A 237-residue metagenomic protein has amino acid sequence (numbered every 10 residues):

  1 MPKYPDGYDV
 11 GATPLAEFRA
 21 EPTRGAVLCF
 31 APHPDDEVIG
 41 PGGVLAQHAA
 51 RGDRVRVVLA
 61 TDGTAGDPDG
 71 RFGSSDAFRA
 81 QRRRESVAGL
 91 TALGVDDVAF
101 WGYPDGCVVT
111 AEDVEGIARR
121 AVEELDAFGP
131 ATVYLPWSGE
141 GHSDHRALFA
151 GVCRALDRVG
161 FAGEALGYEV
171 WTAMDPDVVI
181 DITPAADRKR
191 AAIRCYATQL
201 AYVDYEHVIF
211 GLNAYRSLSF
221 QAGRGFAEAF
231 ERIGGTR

Functional and structural regions predicted by a protein language model:
M1-P34, V38-G160, E164, F210-L218 (+1 more regions): Active-site beta-strand->loop->alpha-helix modules in alpha/beta enzyme cores, enriched in Gly/His/Asp(Glu)
L59-T61, G102-P104, E169, T183 (+1 more regions): Residues at the C-termini of beta-strands that transition into short coil/loop
A65, A173-D175, R237: Short, acidic Gly/Pro/Ser/Thr-rich loop/turn segments
V114-G116, V179-A185: Short, surface-exposed amphipathic charged segments that create phosphate/polyanion-binding patches used for binding
S138-E140, W171-M174, A185: Short acidic/polar capping segments at secondary-structure boundaries
A147-L148, P176-I180: Histidine/acidic-residue-rich catalytic or RNA/ligand-binding cores of hydrolases and nuclease-related proteins
V159-V178: Short, flexible loop segments at boundaries between secondary-structure elements
A186-I209: A charged, well-structured terminal subsegment
